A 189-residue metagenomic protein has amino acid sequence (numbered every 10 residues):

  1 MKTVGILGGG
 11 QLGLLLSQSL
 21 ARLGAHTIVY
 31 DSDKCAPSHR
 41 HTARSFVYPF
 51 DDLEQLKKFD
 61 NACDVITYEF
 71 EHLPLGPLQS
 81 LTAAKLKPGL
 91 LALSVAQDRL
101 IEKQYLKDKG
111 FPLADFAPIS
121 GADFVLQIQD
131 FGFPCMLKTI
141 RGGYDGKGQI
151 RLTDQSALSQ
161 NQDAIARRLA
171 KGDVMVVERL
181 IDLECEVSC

Functional and structural regions predicted by a protein language model:
M1-Q97, I101: ATP-binding N-terminal substructure of ATP-dependent carboxylate-amine bond-forming enzymes
H26-I28, D64, K85, P134-C135 (+2 more regions): Structural motif
Q97-V187: Active-site nucleotide/adenylate-binding loops and adjacent lid/helix of ATP-dependent enzymes
